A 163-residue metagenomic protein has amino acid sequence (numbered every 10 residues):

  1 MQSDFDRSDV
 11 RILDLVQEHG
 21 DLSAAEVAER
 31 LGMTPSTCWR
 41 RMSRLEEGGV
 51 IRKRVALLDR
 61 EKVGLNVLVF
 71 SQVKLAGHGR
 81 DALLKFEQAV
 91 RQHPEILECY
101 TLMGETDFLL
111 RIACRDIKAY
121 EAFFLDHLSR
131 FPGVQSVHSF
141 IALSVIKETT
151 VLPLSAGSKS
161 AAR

Functional and structural regions predicted by a protein language model:
M1-R163: A compositional/biophysical signature of low hydrophobicity enriched in polar/charged and small residues
